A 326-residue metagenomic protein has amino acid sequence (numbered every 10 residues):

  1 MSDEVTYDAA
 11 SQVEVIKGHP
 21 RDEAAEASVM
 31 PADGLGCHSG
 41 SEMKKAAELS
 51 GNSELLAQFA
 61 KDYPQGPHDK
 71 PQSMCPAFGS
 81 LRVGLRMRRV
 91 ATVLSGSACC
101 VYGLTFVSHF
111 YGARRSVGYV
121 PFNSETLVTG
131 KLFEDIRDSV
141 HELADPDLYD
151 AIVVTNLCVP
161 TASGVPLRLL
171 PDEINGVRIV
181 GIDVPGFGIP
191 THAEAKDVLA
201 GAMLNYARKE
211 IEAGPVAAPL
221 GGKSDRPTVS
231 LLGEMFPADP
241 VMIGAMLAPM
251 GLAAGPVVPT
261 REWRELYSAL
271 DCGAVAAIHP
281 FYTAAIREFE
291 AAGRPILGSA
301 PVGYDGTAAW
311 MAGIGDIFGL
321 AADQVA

Functional and structural regions predicted by a protein language model:
M1-A326: An N-terminal assembly and electron-transfer interface module characteristic of large anaerobic redox and radical
